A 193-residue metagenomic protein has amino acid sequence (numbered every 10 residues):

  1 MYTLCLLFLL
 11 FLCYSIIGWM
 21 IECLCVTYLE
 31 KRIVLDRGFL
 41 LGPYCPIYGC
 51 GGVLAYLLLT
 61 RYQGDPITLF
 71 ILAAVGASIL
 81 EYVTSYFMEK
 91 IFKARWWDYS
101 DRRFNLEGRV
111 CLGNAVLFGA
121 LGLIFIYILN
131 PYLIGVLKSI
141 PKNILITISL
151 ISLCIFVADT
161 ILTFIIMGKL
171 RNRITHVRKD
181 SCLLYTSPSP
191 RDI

Functional and structural regions predicted by a protein language model:
Y2-I33, L40-Y48: Alpha-helical transmembrane segments and their membrane-interface boundaries that form or gate the permeation pathway
L9, C13, I17, I21 (+7 more regions): Hydrophobic faces of alpha-helical transmembrane segments in multi-pass integral membrane proteins
L29-P66, M88-N130, N172-D180: Functional transmembrane or membrane-interface alpha-helices that line membrane-embedded catalytic, ligand-binding
D65-V75, E107-V116, P141-S149: Internal alpha-helical transmembrane segments of multi-pass membrane proteins
V83-M88, L162: C-terminal TM-helix exit segments that contain a strictly Trp-centered aromatic cap at the helix terminus
P131-I140: Membrane-interface helix termini and inter-helical loops of multi-pass transporters
L145-R173: Alpha-helical transmembrane segments and their immediate juxtamembrane interface regions
Y185-I193: Single conserved hydrophobic/aromatic residue that forms the stacking wall/gate of nucleotide- or nucleobase-binding
